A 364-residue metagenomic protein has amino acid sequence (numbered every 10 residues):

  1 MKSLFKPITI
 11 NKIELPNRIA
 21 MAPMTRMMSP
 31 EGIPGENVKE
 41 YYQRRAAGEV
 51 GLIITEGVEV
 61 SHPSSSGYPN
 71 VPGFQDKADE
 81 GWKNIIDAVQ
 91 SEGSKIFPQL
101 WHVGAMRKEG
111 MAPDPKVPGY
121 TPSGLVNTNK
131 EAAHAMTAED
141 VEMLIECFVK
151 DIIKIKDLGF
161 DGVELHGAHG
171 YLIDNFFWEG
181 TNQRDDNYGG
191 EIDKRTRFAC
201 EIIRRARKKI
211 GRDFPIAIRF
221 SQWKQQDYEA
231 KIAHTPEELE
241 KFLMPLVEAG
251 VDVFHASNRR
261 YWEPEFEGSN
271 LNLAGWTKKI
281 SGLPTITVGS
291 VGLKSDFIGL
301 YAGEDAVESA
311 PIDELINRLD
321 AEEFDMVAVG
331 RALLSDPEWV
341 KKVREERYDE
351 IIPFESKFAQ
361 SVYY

Functional and structural regions predicted by a protein language model:
M1-Y364: Flavin-dependent oxidoreductase catalytic cores
